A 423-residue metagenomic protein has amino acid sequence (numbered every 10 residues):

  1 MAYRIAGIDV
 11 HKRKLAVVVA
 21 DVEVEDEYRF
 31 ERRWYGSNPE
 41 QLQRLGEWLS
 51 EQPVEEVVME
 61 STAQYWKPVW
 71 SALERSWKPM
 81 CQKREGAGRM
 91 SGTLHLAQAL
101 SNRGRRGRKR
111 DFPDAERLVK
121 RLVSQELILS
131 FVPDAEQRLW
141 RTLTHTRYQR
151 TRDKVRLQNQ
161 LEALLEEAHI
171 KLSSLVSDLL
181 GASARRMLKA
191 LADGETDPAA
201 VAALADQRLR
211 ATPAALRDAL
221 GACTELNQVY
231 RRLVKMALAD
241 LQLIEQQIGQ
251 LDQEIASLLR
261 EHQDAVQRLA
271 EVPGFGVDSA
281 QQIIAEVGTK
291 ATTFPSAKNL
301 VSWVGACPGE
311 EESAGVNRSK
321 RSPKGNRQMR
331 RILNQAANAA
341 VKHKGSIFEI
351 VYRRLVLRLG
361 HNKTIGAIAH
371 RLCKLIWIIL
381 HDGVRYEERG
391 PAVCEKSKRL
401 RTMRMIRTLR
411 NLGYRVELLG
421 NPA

Functional and structural regions predicted by a protein language model:
M1-A423: A detector of single, family-specific signature residues that are central to catalytic or substrate-handling motifs
